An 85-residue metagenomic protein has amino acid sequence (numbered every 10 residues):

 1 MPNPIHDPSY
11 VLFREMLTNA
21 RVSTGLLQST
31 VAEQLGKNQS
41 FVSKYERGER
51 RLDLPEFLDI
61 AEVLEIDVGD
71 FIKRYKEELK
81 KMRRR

Functional and structural regions predicted by a protein language model:
M1-I5, E62, D70-R85: Short, charged recognition helix plus adjacent turn of helix-turn-helix-like nucleic-acid-binding domains
M1-S23: A short, Lys/Arg-rich alpha-helix, primarily the initiator
V22, E33, E62: Alpha-helical residues within the helix-turn-helix
V22, G36, R47-E49, K76: Residue-level detection of the helix-turn-helix DNA-binding "recognition helix"
G25-K44: Short alpha-helical DNA-recognition segment
E46, E56, L64, I72-Y75: DNA major-groove recognition helix of helix-turn-helix
E49-D59: Short, basic-rich loop-to-helix N-cap that marks the start of a DNA-contacting helix
